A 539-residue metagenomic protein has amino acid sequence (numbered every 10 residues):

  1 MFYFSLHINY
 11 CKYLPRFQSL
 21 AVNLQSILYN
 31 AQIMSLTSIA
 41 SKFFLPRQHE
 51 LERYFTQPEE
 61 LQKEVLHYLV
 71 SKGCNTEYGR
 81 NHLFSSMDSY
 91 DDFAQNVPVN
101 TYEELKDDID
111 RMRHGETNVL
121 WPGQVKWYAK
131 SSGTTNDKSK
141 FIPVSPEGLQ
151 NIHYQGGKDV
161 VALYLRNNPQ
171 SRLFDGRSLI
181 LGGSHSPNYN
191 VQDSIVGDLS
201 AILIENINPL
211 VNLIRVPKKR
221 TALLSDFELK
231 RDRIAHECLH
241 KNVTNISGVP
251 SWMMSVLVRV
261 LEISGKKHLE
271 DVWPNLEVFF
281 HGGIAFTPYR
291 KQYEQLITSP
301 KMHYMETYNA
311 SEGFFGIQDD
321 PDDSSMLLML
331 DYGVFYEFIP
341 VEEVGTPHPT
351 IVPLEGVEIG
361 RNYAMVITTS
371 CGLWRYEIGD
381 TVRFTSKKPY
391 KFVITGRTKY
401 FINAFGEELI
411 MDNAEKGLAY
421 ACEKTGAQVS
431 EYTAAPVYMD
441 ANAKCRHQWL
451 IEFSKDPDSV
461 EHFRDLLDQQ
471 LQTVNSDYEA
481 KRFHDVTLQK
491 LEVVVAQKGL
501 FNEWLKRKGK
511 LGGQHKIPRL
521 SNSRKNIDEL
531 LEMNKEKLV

Functional and structural regions predicted by a protein language model:
Y3, A31-S85, D92-N100, D108-R111 (+2 more regions): Active-site glycine/GP-rich loop and adjacent strand/helix microenvironment that borders small-molecule binding pockets
S19-I33: Short, Lys/Arg-enriched N-terminal segments with co-localized hydrophobic residues within the first ~10-30 amino acids
E60, E64-Y128, S139-V144, N151 (+2 more regions): Active-site diphosphate/adenylate-binding microenvironment
A129-T135: Conserved helicase ATPase motor motifs in RecA-like P-loop NTPase domains
L163-P209: Conserved AMP-binding loop of ANL adenylate-forming enzymes
